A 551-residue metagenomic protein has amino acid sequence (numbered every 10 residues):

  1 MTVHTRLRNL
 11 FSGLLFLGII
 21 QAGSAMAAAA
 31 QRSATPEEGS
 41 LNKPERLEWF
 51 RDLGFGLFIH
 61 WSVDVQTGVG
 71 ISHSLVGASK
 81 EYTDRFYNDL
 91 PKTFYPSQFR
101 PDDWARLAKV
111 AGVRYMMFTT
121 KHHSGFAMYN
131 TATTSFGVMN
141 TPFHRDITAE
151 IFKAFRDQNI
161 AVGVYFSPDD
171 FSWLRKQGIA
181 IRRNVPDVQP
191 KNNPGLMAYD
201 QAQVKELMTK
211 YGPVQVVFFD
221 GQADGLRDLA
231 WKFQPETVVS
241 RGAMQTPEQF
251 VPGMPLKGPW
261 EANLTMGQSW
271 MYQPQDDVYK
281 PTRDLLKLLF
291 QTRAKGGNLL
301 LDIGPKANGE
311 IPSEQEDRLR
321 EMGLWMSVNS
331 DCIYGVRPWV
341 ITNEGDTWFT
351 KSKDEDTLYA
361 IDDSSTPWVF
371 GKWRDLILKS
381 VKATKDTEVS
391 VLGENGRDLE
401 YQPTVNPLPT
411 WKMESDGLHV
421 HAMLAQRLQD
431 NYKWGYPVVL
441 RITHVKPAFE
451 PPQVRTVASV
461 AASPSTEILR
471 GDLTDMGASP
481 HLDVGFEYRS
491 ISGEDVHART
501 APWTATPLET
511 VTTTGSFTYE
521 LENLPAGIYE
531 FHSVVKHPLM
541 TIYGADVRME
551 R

Functional and structural regions predicted by a protein language model:
M1-R8: N-terminal secretory signal peptides that target proteins for export/translocation
T5, Q21-A22, A498: Intrinsic disorder/low-complexity segments, especially N-terminal tails and targeting/processing regions
R8, A25, D64, K536: Alpha-helical and His/Cys-centered functional microenvironments
R8, I19-I20, T246-P247: An N-terminal domain-start capping segment
S12-S24: Bacterial N-terminal signal peptides
A28-P451: Mature catalytic domains of secreted/periplasmic carbohydrate-active enzymes
A448-R551: Short, surface-exposed linear motifs at loops/turns and structural transition points
